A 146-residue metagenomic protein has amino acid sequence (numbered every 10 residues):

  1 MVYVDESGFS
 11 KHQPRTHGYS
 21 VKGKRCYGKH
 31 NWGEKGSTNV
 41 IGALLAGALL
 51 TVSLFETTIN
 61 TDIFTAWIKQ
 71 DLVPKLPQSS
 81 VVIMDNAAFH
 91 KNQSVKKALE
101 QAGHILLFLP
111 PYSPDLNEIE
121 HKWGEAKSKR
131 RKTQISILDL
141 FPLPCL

Functional and structural regions predicted by a protein language model:
M1-L146: Short functional hotspots at interaction and active-site rims
